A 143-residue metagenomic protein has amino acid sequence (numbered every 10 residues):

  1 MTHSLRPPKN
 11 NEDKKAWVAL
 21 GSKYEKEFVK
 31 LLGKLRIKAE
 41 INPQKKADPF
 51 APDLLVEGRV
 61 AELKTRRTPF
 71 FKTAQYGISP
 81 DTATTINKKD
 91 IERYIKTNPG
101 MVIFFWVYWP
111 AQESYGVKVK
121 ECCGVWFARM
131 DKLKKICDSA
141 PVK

Functional and structural regions predicted by a protein language model:
M1-K45: Acidic-basic catalytic patches of nuclease active cores, encompassing PD-(D/E)XK and other metal-cofactor nuclease
M1-S4, K23, L31, W106-K143: Non-catalytic C-terminal interaction segments of nucleic acid-processing enzymes
N11-V18, K64-S114: Catalytic cores of nucleic-acid endonucleases
F28, L32, P52-Q75: Conserved catalytic cores of phosphodiester-cleaving nucleases, focusing on short active-site segments
K34-K38, K96-V102, K134-K135: Structural alpha-beta junctions
E40, L55, V60-E62, V102-V107: A structural signal for short, well-ordered beta-strand segments and their strand-loop junctions that often border
I41-P49, F104-A111: Acidic carboxylate-rich catalytic motifs and surrounding loops in phosphoryl-/glycosyl-chemistry enzymes
K46-G58, R93-Y94: Short amphipathic alpha-helices and their capping/turn segments at secondary-structure boundaries
